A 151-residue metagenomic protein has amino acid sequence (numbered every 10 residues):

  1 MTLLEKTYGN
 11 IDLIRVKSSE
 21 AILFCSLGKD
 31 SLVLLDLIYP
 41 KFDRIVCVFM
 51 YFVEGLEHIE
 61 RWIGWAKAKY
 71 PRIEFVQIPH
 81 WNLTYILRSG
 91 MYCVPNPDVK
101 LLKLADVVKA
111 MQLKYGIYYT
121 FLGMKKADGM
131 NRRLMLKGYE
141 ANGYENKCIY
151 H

Functional and structural regions predicted by a protein language model:
M1-H151: ATP-dependent adenylation/nucleotidyltransferase module used to activate substrates
